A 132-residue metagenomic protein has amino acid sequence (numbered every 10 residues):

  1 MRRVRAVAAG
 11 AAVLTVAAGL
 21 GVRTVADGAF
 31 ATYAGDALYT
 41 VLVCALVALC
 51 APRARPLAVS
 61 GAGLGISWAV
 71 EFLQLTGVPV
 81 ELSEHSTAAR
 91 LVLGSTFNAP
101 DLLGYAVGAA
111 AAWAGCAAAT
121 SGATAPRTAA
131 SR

Functional and structural regions predicted by a protein language model:
M1-T124, T128-R132: Bulky hydrophobic segments
